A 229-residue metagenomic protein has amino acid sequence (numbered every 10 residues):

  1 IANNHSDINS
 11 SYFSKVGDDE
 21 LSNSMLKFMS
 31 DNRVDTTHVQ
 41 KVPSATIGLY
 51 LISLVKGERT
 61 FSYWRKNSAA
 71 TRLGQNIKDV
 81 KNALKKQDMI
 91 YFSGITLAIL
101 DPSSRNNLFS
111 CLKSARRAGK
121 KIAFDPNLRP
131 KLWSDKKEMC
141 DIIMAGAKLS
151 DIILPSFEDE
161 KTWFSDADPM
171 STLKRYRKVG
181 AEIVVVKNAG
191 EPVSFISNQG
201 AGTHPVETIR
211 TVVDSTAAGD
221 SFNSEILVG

Functional and structural regions predicted by a protein language model:
I1-N9, I52-L54, G229: Alpha-helix C-terminal capping segments
N4-D7, R33, G119, G180: Glycine-centered short loops/turns at secondary-structure junctions
N9, K121, I152, E182-I183: Proline-centered loop/turn at the N-terminus of a beta-strand
N9-I95: Conserved N-terminal subdomain of the carbohydrate kinase-like
Y12-S14, F124, V186: Structural beta-sheet core signal
K56, N67, L128-P130, A189-E191 (+1 more regions): Glycine-rich beta-alpha junction loops
M89, I95-R175, E191-V193: Conserved beta-alpha-beta core of the PfkB/ribokinase-like small-molecule kinase fold
K113-S114, S165-G229: Conserved phosphate-binding/catalytic region of the ribokinase-like
